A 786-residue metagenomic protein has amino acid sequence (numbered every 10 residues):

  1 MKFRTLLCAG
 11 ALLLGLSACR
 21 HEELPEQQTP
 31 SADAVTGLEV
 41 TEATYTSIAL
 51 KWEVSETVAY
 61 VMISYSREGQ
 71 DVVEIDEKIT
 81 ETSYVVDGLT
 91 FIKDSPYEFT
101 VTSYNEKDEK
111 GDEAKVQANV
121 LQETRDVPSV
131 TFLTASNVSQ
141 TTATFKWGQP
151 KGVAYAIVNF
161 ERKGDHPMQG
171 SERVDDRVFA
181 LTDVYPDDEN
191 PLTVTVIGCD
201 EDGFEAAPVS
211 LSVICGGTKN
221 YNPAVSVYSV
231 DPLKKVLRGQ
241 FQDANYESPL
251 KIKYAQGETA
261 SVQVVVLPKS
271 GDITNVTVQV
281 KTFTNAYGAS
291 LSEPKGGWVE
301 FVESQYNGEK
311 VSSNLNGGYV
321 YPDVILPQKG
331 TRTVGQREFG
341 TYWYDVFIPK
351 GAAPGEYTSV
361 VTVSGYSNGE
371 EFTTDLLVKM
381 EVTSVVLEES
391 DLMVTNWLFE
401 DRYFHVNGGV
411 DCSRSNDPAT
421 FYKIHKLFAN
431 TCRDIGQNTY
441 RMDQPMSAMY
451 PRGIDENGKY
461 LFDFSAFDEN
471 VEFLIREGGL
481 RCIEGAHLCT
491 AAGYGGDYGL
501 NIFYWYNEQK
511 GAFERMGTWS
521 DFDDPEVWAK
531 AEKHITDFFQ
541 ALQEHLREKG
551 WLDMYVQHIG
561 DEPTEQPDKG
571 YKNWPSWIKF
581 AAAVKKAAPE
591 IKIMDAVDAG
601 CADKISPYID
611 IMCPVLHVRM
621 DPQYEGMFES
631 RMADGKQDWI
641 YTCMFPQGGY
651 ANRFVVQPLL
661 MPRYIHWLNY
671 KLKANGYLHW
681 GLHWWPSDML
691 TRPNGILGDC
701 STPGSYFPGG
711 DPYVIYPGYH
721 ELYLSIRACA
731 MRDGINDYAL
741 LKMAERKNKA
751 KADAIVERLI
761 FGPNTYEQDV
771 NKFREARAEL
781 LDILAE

Functional and structural regions predicted by a protein language model:
L16-G37, R125-V127: Bacterial Sec-dependent N-terminal signal peptides
S47-T57, A143-G152: Conserved aromatic anchor
V54-I75, G152-G170: Extracellular low-complexity, O-glycosylation-prone stalks/linkers
L89-D108, D183-F204: Beta-strand-rich modules
E106-R125, E201-G217: Extracellular fibronectin type III
N220-Y246, S270-Y344: Surface-exposed binding patches on compact interaction domains or structured appendages
E338, F347, T358-G365, F372 (+3 more regions): Aromatic-lined carbohydrate-binding surfaces of glycoside hydrolases
F503-Y504, E508-A512, M516-D523, V527 (+3 more regions): Catalytic domains of carbohydrate-active enzymes that cleave complex glycans
